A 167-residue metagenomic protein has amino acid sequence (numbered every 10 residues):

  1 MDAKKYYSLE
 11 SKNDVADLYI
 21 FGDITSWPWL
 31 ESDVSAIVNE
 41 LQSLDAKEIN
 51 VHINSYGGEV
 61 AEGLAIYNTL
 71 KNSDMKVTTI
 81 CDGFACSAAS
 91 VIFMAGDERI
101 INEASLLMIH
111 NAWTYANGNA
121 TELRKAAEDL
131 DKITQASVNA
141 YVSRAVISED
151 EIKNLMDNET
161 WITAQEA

Functional and structural regions predicted by a protein language model:
M1-A88, A95-E166: N-terminal organellar transit peptides
